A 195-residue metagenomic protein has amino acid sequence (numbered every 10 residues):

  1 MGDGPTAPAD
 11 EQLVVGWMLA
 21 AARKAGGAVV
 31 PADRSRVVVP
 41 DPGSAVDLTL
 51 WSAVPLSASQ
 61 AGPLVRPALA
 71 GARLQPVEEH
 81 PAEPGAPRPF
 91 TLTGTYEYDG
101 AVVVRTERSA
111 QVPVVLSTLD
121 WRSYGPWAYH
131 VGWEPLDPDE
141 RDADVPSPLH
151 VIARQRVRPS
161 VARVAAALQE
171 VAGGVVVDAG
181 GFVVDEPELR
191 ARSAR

Functional and structural regions predicted by a protein language model:
M1-R195: Acidic (Asp/Glu-rich) sequence patches and key acidic residues that form negatively charged surfaces used
